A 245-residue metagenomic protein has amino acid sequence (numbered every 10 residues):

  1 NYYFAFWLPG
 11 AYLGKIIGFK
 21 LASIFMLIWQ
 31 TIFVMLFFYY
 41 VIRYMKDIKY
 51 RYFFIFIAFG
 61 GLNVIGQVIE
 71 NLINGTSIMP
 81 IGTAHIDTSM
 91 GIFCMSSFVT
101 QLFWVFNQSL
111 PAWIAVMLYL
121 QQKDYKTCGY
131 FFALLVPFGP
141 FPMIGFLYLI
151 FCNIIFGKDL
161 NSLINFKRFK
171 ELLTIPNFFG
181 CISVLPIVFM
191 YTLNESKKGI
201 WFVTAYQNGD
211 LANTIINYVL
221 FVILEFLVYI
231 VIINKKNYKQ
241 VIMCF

Functional and structural regions predicted by a protein language model:
N1, G61-P80, F106, P142-G145 (+1 more regions): Transmembrane catalytic cores of multi-pass membrane glycosyltransferases and polysaccharide-assembly enzymes
N1-I114: Active-site lumenal/periplasmic loops and adjacent helix-entry segments of GT-C-fold, multi-pass membrane
K46-K49, Q122-K126, I233-V241: Membrane-helix interface "capping/anchor" motifs
R51-G60, C128-A133, F179, Q240-F245: Central hydrophobic cores of alpha-helical transmembrane segments in multi-pass integral membrane proteins
V99-T100, K126-M143: Membrane-interface alpha helices of multi-pass inner-membrane proteins
Q108-K126: Membrane-interface transmembrane helices that cradle and orient dolichyl/undecaprenyl
